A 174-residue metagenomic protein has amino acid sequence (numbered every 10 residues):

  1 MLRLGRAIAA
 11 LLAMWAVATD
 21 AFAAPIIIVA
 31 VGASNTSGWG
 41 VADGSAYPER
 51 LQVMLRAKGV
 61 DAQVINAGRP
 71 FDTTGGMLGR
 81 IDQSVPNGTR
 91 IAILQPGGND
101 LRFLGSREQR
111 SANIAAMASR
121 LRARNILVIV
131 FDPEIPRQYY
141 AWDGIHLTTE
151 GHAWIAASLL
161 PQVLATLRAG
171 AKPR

Functional and structural regions predicted by a protein language model:
M1-A9: Bacterial N-terminal signal peptides that target proteins for export
A10-L11, A21: Cleavable N-terminal signal peptides
L12, T74-M77: Short gly/ser/thr-rich secondary-structure transition/capping motifs
A16-T19: N-terminal signal peptide c-region/cleavage motif recognized by signal peptidases
F22-P70, R80-G88: Serine-esterase "nucleophile elbow" of acetyl-processing enzymes
S37, T73, R137: Flexible, glycine-rich phosphate/dinucleotide-binding loops and adjacent beta-alpha linkers at cofactor/substrate
G40-A42, P70-G75, G105-E108: Acidic-and-aromatic substrate-binding clefts and catalytic sites of carbohydrate-active enzymes
R50-V60, G76-R174: Alpha-helical cap/lid subdomain in secreted, periplasmic, or secretory-pathway luminal O-acyl-processing enzymes
